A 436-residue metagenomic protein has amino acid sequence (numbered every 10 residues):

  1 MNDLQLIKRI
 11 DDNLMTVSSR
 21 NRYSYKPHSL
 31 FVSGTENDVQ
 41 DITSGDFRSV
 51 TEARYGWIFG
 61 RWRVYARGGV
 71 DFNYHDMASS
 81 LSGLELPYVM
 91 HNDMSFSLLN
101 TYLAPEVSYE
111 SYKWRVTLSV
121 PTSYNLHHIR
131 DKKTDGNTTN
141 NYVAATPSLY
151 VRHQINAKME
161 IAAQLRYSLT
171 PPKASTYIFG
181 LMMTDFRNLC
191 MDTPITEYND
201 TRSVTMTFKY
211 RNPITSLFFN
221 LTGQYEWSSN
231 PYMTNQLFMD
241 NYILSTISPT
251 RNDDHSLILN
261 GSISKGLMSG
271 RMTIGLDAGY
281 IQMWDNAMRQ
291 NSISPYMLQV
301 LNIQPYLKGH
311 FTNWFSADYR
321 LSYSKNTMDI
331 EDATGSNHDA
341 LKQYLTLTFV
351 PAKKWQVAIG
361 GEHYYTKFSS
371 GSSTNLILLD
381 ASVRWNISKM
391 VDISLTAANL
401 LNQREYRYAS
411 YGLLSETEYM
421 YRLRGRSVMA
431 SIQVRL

Functional and structural regions predicted by a protein language model:
M1-F31, T35-L436: Exposed, low-structure sequence patches enriched in small/polar residues
